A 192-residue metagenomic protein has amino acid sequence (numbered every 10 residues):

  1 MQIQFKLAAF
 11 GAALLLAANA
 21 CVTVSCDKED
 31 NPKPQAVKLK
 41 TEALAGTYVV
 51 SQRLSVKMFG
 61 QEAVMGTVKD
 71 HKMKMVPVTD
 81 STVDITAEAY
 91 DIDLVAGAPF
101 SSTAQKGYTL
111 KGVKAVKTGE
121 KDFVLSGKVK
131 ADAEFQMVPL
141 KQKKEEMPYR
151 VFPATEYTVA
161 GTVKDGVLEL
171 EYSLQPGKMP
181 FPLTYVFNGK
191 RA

Functional and structural regions predicted by a protein language model:
M1-G11: Bacterial N-terminal signal peptides that target proteins for export
Q2-I3, A18-S51, M179-A192: Bacterial Sec-dependent N-terminal signal peptides
F10-A20: Hydrophobic helical h-region of N-terminal Sec-dependent signal peptides in bacterial secretory/periplasmic proteins
P32, V37, K106-T118, T155-A192: Edge beta-strand at a domain terminus
V50-Q52, A63-T82, A89, E156-V159 (+1 more regions): Mature soluble binding/inhibitory domains
R53-S55, Y90-V95, G177-M179: Hydrophobic lipid-interacting interfaces of membrane-associated proteins
T67-F152: Predominantly extracellular/secreted and cell-surface proteins with exposed, flexible low-complexity segments
